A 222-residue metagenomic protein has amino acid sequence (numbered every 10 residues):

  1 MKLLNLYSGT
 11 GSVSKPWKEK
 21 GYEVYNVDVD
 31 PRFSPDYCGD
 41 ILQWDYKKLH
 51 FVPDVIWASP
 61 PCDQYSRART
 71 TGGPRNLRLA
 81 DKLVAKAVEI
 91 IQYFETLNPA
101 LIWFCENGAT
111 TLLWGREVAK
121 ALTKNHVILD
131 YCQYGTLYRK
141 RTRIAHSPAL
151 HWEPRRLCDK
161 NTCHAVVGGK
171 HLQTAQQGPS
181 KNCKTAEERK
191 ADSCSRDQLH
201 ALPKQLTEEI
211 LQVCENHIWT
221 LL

Functional and structural regions predicted by a protein language model:
M1-L222: Conserved active-site and SAM-binding loop architecture of S-adenosyl-L-methionine-dependent nucleic-acid
